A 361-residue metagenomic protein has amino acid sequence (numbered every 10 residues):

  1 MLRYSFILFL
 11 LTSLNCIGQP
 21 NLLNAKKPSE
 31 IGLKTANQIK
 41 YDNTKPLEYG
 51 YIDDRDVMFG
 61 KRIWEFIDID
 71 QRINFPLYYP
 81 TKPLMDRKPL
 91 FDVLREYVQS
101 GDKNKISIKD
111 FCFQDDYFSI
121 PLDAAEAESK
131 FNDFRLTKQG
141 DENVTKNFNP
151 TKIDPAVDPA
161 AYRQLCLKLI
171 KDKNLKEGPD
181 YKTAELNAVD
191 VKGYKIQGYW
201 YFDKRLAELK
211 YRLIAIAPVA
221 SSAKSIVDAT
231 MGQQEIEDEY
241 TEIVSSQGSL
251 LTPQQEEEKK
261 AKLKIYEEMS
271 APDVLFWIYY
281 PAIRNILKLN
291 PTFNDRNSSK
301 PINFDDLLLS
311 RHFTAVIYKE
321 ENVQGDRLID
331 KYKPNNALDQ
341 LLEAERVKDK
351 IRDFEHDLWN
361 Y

Functional and structural regions predicted by a protein language model:
M1-K26: Bacterial Sec-dependent N-terminal signal peptides
Q19-F202, A223, Y280-Y361: A domain-level signal for the mature, folded cores of soluble proteins
D154-K176, G232-K259: Mixed-charge, low-complexity intrinsically disordered segments
D203-L209: Short, solvent-exposed beta-strand/turn "edge" segments of beta-rich domains on protein surfaces
L209-E239, G248-R327: Compact beta-sheet-dominated globular domain cores
